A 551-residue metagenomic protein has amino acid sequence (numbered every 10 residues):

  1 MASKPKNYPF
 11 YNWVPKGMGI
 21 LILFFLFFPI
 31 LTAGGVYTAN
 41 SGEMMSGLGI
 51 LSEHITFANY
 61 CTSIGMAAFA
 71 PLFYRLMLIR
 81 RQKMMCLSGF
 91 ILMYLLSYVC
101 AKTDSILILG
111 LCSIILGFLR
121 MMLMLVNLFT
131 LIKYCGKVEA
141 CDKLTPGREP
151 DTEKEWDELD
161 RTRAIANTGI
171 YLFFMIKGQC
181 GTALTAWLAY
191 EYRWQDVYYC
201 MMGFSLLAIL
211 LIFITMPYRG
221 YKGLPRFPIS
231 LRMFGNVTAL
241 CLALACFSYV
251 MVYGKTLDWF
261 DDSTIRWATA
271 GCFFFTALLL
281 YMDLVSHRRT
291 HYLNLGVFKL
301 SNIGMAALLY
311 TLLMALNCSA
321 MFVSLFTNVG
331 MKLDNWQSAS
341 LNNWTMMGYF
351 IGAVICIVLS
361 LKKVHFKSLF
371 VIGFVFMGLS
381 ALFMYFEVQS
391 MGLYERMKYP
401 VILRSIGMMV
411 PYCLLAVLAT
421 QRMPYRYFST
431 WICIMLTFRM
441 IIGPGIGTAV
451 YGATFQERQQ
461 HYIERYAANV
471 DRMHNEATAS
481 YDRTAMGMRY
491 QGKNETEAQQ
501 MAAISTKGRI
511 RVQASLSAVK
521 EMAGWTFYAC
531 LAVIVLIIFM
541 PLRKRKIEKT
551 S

Functional and structural regions predicted by a protein language model:
F10, P217-R226, Y249-S338: Membrane-helix boundary/linker segments in multi-pass transporters
P15-T62, T290-C413: Transmembrane core module of solute transporters
F28, F69-Y74, R80-F90, N127 (+1 more regions): C-terminal module of multi-pass small-molecule transporters
T62-A67, M175-I176, M346-G348, I442: Short hydrophobic/small-residue motifs within alpha-helical transmembrane segments of multi-pass transporter-like
F73, K177-A189, R193, M251-V252 (+4 more regions): Small-residue (Gly/Pro/Ala) motifs that create kinks and tight helix-helix packing interfaces
R80-N236: Helix-loop-helix hairpins in multi-pass membrane proteins, especially solute transporters
D196-T215, F234-A245, I265-F275, R465-E476 (+1 more regions): Symmetry-related core transmembrane helices of the 12-TM Major Facilitator Superfamily/SLC fold
I441-L542, E548-S551: Hydrophobic transmembrane architecture of multi-pass small-molecule transporters
